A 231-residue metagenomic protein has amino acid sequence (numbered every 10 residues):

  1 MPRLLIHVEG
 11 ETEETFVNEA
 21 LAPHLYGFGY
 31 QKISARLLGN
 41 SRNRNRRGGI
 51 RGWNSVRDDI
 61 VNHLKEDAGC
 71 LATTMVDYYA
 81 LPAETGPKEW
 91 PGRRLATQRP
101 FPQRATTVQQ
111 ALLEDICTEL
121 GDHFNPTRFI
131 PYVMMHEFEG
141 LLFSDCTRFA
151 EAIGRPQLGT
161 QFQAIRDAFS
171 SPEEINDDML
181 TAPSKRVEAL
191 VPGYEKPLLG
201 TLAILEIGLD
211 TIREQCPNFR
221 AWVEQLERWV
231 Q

Functional and structural regions predicted by a protein language model:
M1, E14-N43, R57-Q231: C-terminal accessory helical subdomains adjacent to catalytic cores in phosphodiester- and nucleotide-handling enzymes
I6-T15: Catalytic nucleophile-elbow at a beta strand-turn-alpha helix junction centered on a G-D-S/GDSL motif, marking
N43-S55: Charged, often glycine-rich, active-site loop that binds/positions anionic groups
